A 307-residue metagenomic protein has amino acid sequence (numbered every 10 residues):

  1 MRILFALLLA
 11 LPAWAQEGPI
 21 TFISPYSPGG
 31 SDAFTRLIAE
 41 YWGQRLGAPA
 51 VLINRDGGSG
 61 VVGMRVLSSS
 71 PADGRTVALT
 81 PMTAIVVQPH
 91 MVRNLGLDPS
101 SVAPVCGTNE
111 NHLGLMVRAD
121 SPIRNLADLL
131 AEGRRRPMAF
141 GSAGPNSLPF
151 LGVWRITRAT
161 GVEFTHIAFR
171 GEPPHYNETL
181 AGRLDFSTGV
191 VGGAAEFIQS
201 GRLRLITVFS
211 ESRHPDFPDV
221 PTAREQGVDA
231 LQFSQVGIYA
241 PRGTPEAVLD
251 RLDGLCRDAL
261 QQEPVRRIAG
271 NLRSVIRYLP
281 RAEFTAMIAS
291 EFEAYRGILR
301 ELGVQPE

Functional and structural regions predicted by a protein language model:
M1-A6: Sec-dependent signal peptide recognition, specifically the positively charged N-region followed immediately by
L9-A13: Hydrophobic core
W14-S101, P149, T160-V190, F197 (+2 more regions): N-terminal (or domain-start) structured segment
G18-I20, W42, V66-R75, H90-P174 (+2 more regions): Hinge/capping helix and adjacent helix->loop/strand transition within the periplasmic-binding protein
G18-P19, A247-E307: An extracytoplasmic/periplasmic, membrane-proximal ligand-sensing/linker region
P81-M82, A119, V191-G192, S210-E211 (+1 more regions): Short secondary-structure boundary segments
P89-A103, V162-E163, F197-V208, P215-Q226: Ligand-binding "clamshell"
D185, G192-G193, E211-S212, D229: Flexible glycine-rich beta->alpha loop in the catalytic core of nucleotide-sugar glycosyltransferases
